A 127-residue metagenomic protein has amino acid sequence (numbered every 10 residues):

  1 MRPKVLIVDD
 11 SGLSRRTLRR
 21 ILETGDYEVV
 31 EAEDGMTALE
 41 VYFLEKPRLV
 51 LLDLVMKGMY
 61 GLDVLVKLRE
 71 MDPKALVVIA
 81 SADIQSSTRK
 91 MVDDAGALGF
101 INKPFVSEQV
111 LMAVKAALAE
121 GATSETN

Functional and structural regions predicted by a protein language model:
G12-V30, A95, A117: Two-component/phosphorelay signaling modules centered on CheY-like receiver
D34-T37, Y60-D63: Acidic catalytic/metal-coordinating carboxylates
F43-E45, K67-K74, A95: Conserved phosphotransfer cores of two-component systems
E45-L51: Active-site beta3 strand of CheY-like receiver
K57-G58, Q85: The feature encodes the CheY-like receiver
D63, I84-I101, M112: Alpha4 helix (beta4-alpha4-beta5 surface) of REC/receiver domains from two-component response regulators
V106: Receiver (REC) domain switch/active-site region of two-component response regulators
